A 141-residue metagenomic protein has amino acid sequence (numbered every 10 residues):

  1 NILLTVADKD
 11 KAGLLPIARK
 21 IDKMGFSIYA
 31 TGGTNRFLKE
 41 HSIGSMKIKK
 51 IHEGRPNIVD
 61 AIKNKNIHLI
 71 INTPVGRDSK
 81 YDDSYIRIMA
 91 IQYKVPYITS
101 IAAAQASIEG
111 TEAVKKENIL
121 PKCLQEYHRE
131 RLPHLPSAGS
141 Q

Functional and structural regions predicted by a protein language model:
N1-K47, I51-P96, A104-S107, V114-P136: ATP-dependent carboxylate/acyl-activation modules
S100: Extended, alpha-helix-rich binding/interface surfaces that flank or overlap catalytic cores and mediate recognition
G139-Q141: A cross-taxon signal for low-complexity, glycine/charged-rich
